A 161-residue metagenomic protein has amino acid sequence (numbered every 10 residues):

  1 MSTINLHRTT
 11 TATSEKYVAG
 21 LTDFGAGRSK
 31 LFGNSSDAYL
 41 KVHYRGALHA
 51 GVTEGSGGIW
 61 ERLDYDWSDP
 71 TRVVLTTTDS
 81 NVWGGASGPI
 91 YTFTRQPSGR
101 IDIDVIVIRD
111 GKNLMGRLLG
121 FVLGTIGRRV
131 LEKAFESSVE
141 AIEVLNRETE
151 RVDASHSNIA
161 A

Functional and structural regions predicted by a protein language model:
M1-G46, A161: Hydrophobic ligand-binding cavity/cleft-lining segments
S2-N5, G58-L63, G84-I90: Short, surface-exposed coil-to-beta transition loops
T3-I4, A47-H49, V74-T76, S87-T92: Short structured motifs
T11-E15, D66-P70, T92-D102: A short, structured loop/turn motif at beta-sheet edges
Y17-L21, Y65, L75, I103-V105: Hydrophobic pocket/interface hotspot
G25, S29, A38-V82, S137-V144 (+1 more regions): Glycine-rich portal/gate segments that line the openings of hydrophobic small-molecule binding cavities
T78-E136: Beta-strand/loop substructures that line and gate deep hydrophobic ligand-binding cavities in soluble
